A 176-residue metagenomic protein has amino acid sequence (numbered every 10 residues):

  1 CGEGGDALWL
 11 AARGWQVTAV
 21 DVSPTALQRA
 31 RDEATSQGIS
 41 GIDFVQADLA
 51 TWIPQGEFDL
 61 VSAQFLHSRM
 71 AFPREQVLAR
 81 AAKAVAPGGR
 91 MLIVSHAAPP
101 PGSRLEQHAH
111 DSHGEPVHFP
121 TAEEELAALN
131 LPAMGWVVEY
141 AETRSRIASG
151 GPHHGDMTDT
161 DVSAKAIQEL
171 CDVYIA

Functional and structural regions predicted by a protein language model:
E3-A50: Class I SAM-dependent methyltransferase SAM/SAH-binding core
A50-L60: A short acidic, Gly/Pro-enriched loop at the edge of an enzyme's catalytic core that lines a small-molecule cofactor
D59-H67: Residues lining the SAM
S68-A81: A short, conserved alpha-helix within the catalytic core of class I
G88-H96: Conserved beta-strand signature within the Rossmann-like core of class I S-adenosyl-L-methionine
S95-P116: Short, glycine-/aromatic-enriched active-site segment of Class I SAM-dependent methyltransferases
P116-A141: Short alpha-helix
S149-A176: Core SAM-dependent methyltransferase catalytic element
